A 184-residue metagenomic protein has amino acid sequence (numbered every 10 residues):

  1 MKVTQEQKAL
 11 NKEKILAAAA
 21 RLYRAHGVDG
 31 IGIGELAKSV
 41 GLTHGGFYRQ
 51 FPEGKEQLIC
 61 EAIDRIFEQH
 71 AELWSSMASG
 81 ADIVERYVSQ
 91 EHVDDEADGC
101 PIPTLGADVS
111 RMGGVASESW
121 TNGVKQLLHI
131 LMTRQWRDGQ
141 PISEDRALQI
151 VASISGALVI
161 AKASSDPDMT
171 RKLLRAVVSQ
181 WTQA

Functional and structural regions predicted by a protein language model:
M1-K8: N-terminal intrinsically disordered/low-complexity leader segments
N11, A62, I66, H70 (+2 more regions): Hydrophobic/aromatic residues within well-ordered alpha-helical segments
K14, A18-Q57: Helix-turn-helix
A18-H26, L73, S153-I160: Solvent-exposed, amphipathic alpha-helical segments
C60-R86: Amphipathic alpha-helical linker/stalk segments
D82-I83, V93-T121: Amphipathic alpha-helical segments used for helix-helix packing
Y87-V88, I102-G106, I150-I154: Short alpha-helical scaffolding segments that buttress acidic/His motifs in well-ordered protein cores
G113-K125, Q135-A184: Hydrophobic/aromatic-rich alpha-helical bundle segments in the mid-to-C-terminal region
